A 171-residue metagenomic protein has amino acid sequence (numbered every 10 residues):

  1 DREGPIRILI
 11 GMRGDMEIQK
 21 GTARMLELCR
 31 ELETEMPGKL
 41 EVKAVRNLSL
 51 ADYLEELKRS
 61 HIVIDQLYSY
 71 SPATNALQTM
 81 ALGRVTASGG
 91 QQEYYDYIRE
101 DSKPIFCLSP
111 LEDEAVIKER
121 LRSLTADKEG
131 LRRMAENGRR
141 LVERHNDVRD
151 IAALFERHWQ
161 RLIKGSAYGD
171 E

Functional and structural regions predicted by a protein language model:
D1-S49: Conserved catalytic-core segment of nucleotide-activated headgroup transferases in glycan assembly
D52, L67-P72, E93: Active-site donor-sugar recognition loop in glycosyltransferases
L54, A76-A81, Y95-D96: Short alpha-helical segment that forms part of, or immediately flanks, the ligand-binding pocket in carbohydrate-active
K58-S71, R84: Acidic donor-binding loop of glycosyltransferase active sites
V85-E93: Short hydrophobic beta-strand element within catalytic cores of glycosyltransferases and related nucleotide-activated
Y95-R122: Change "using UDP/GDP/dTDP sugars" to "using nucleotide sugars
D113-R132, I163: C-terminal "capping" alpha-helix adjacent to the active site of nucleotide-linked donor transferases in cell-envelope
K128-Q160: A charged, aromatic-enriched C-terminal amphipathic alpha-helix characteristic of glycosyltransferases across folds
